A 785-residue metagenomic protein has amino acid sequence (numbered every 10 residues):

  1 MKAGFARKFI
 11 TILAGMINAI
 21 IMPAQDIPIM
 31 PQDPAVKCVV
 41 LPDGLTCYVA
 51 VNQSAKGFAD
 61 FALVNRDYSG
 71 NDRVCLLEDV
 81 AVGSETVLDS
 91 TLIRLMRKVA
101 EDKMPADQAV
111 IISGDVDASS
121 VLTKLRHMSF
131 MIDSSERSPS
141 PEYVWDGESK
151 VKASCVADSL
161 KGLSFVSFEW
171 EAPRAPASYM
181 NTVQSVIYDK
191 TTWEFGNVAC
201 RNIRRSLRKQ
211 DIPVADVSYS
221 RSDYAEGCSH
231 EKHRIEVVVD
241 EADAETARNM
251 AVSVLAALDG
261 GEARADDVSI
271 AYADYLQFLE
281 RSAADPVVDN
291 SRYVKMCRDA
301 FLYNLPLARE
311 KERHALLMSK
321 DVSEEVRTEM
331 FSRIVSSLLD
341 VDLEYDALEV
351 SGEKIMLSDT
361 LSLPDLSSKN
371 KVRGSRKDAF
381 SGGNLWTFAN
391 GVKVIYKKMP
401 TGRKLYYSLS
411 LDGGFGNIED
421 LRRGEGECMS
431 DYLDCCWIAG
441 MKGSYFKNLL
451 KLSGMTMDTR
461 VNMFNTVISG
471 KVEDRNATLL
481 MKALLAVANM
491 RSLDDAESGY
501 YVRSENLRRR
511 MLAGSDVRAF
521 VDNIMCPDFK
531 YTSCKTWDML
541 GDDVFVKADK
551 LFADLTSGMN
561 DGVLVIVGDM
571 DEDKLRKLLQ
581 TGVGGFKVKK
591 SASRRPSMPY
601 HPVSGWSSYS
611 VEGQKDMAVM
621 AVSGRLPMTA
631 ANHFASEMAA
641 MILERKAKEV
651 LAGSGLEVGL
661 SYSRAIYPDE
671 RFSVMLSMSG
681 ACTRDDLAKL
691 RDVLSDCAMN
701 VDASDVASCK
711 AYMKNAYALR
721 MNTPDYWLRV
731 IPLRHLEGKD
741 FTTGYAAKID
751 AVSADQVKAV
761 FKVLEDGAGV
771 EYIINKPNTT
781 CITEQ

Functional and structural regions predicted by a protein language model:
M1-A6: N-terminal secretory signal peptides that target proteins for export/translocation
K8-A19: Bacterial N-terminal signal peptides
A24-V51, D117-S185, D189, R201 (+9 more regions): Proteolytic maturation boundary segments
Y48-V51, A55-S113, L163-V186, R204-D321 (+12 more regions): M16 family metallopeptidases and their MPP-like homologs
S135-R137, L493-Y500, K589-A592, N700-V701 (+1 more regions): Conserved short beta-strand edge segments in small beta-sheet-based binding/regulatory domains
W193-A199, L643, L651: Extracytoplasmic
